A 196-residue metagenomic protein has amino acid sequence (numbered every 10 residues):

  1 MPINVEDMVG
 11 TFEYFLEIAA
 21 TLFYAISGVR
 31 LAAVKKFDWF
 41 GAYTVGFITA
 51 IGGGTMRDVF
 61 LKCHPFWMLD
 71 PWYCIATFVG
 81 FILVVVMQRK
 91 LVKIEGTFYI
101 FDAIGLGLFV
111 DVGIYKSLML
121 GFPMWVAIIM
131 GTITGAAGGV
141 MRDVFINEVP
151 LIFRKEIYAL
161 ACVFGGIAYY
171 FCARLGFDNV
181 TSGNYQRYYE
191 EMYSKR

Functional and structural regions predicted by a protein language model:
M1-F12, V59-M68, V112-V126, F171-V180: Helix-coil boundary and interhelical linker segments in multi-pass alpha-helical membrane proteins
M1-I51, T55-L61, F66: N-terminal topogenic module of multi-pass integral membrane proteins
V9-T21, P65-V79, P123-G135: Structural signature of hydrophobic alpha-helical transmembrane segments
A25-K35, D58, I82-E95, V140-P150 (+1 more regions): C-terminal ends of transmembrane helices
F40-G46, D70-I75, E95-L106, M130 (+1 more regions): Cytoplasmic-side transmembrane-helix entry/capping segments in multi-pass membrane proteins
T44-I48, T55-L61, I129, I133 (+1 more regions): Short, structured motif recognition centered on aromatic/hydrophobic residues
V79-K116: Ordered, amphipathic secondary-structure segments that act as subunit-interaction surfaces in large macromolecular
V180-K195: Small-residue-rich transmembrane alpha-helices that serve as helix-helix interface/gating elements in multipass
